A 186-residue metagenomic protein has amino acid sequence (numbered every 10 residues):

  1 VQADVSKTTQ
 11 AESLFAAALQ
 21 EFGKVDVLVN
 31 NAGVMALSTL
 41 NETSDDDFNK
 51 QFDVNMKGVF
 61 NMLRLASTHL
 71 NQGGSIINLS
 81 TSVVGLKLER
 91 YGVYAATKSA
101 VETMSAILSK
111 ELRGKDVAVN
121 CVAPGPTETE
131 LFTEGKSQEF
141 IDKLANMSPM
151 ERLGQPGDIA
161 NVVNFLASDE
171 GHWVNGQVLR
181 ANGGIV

Functional and structural regions predicted by a protein language model:
A3-S13, D45, G157-D158: The beta1-alpha1 cofactor-binding region of Rossmann-like NAD(H)/NADP(H)-dependent oxidoreductases
T39-L40, S44-F52, F132, F140 (+1 more regions): Substrate-binding pocket helix/loop in short-chain dehydrogenase/reductase
T43, K87-A95, I107: Active-site loop-to-helix junction immediately N-terminal to the catalytic Tyr of the SDR YXXXK motif in Rossmann-fold
L63, T97: Active-site helix of classical SDR
T68, K110-G114, H172: Alpha-helical segment proximal to the catalytic Tyr-Lys
L86, N164, N175-V186: Short C-terminal tail/terminal secondary-structure segment of NAD(P)H-dependent dehydrogenase/reductase domains
S148-I159, E170: A conserved structural motif in NAD(P)-dependent oxidoreductases
